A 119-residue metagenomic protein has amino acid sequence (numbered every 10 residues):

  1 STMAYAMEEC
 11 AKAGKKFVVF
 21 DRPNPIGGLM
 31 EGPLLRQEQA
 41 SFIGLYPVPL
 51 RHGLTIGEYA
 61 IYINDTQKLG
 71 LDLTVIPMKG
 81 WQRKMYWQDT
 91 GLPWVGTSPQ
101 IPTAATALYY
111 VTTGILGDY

Functional and structural regions predicted by a protein language model:
S1-C10: Short Gly/Thr/Asp-enriched flexible loops that form oxyanion-binding sites at enzyme active sites
S1-T2, L29-G32, Y86-D89: A short secondary-structure junction signal
E8-E9, E31, E38, E58: Glutamate identity and glutamate-enriched acidic tracts
K12-K16: A short helix->loop->beta-strand "cap" motif at the edges of active sites that frequently abuts
V18-A40: Glycine-rich, charge-decorated loop segments at or immediately adjacent to ligand/cofactor-binding or catalytic sites
A40-L116: Conserved anion/nucleotide-ligand pocket segment
